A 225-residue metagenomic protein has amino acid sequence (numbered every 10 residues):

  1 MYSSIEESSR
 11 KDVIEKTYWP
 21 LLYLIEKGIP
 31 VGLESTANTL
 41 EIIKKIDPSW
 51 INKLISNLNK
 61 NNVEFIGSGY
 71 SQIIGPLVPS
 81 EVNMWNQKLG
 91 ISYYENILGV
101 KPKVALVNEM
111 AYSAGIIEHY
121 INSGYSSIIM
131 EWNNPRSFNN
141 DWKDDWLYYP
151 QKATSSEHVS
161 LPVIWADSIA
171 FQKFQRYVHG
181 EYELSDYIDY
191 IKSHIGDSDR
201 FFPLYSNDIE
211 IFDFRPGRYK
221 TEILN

Functional and structural regions predicted by a protein language model:
M1-K103, M110-W165, I169-Q172, E183-R200 (+1 more regions): Catalytic alpha-helical scaffold of carbohydrate-active enzymes acting on polysaccharides/glycoconjugates
D208-R218: Glycine-rich, aromatic-lined ligand/substrate-binding cores of catalytic and carbohydrate-binding domains
